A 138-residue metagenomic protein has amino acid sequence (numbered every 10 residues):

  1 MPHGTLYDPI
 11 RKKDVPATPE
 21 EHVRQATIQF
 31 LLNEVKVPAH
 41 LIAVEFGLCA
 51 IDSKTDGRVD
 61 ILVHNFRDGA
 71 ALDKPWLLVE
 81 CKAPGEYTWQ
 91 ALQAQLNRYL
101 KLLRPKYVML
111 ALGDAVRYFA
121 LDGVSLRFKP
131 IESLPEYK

Functional and structural regions predicted by a protein language model:
M1-Y107, G113-K138: A short, conserved, highly charged catalytic patch centered on acidic carboxylates
